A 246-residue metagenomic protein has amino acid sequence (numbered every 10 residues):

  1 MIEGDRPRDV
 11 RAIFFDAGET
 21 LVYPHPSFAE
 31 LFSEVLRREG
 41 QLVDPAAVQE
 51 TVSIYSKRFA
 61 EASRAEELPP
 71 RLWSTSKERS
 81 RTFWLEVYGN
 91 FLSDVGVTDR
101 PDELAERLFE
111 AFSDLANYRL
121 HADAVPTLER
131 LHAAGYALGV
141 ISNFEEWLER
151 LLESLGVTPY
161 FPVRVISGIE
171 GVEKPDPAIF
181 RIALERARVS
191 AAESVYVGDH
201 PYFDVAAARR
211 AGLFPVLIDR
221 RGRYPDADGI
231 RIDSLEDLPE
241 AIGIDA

Functional and structural regions predicted by a protein language model:
M1-I13, L42, A46, G89 (+5 more regions): Asp-based, Mg2+/Mn2+-dependent phosphohydrolase catalytic module
E3-A122, P126, A134: N-terminal helical cap/lid subdomain that shapes the substrate entry/recognition surface in HAD-like hydrolases
